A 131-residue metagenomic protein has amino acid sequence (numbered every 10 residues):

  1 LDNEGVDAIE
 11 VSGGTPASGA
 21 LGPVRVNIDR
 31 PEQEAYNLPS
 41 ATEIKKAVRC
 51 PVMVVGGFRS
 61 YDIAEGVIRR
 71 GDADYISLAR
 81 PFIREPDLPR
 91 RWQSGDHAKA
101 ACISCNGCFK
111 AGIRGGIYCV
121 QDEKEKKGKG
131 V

Functional and structural regions predicted by a protein language model:
L1-V131: Flavin-dependent oxidoreductase catalytic cores
